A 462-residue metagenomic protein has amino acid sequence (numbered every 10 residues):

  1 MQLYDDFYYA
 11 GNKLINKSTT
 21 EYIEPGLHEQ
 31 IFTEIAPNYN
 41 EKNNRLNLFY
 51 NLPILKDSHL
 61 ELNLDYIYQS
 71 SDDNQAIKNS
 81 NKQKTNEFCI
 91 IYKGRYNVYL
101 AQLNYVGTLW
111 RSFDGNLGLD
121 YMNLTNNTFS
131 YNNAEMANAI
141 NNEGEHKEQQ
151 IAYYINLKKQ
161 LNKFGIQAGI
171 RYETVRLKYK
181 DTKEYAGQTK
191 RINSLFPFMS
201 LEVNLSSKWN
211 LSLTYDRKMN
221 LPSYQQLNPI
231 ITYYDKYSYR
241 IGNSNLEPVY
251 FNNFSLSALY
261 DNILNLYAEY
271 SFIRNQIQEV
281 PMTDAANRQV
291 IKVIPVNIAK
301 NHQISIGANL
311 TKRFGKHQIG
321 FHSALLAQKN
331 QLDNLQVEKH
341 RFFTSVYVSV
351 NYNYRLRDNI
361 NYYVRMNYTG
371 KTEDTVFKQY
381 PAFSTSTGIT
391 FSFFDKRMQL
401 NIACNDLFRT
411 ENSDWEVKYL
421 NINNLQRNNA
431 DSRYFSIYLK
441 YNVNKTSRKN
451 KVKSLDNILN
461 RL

Functional and structural regions predicted by a protein language model:
M1-N12, E34-D181, N204, K208 (+2 more regions): Face-selective signature of the C-terminal outer-membrane beta-barrel domain
K13-E29, D73-K82, N127-M136, K178-Y185 (+8 more regions): Outer-membrane beta-barrel translocator domains and adjoining extracellular loop/strand segments of Gram-negative
A36-K42, C89-N97, A139-Q149, A186-N193 (+6 more regions): Replace "Gram-negative outer membrane beta-barrel proteins" with "bacterial and organellar outer membrane beta-barrel
K42-L48, N97-L103, Q149-I155, L195-L201 (+7 more regions): Hydrophobic, lipid-facing positions within transmembrane beta-strands of outer-membrane proteins
L52-K56, G107-R111, K158-K163, L195 (+9 more regions): Outer-membrane beta-barrel strand-turn architecture
V98-Q102, Q150, E247, L266-H322 (+1 more regions): Outer membrane beta-barrel strand-and-loop segments of large Gram-negative receptors, especially TonB-dependent
N142-E148, K190, M219-R274, K292-I304 (+1 more regions): Outer-membrane beta-barrel signature, preferentially recognizing the C-terminal barrel domain of Gram-negative
F393-L462: C-terminal beta-signal and adjacent terminal beta-strands/loops of Gram-negative outer-membrane beta-barrel proteins
